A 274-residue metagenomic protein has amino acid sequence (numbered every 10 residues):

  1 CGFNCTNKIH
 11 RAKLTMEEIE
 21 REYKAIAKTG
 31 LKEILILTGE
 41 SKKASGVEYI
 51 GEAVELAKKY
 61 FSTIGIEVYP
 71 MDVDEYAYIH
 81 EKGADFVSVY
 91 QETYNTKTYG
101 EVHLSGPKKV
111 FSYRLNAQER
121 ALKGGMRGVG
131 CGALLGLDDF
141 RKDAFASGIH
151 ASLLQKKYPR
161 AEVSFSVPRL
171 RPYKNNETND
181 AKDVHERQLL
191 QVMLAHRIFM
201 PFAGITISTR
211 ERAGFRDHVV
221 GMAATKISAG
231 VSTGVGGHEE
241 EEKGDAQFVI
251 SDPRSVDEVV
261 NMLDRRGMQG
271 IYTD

Functional and structural regions predicted by a protein language model:
C1, I36, V89, A121 (+3 more regions): Conserved, mostly hydrophobic/aromatic
C1-E18: Canonical Radical SAM [4Fe-4S] cluster-binding loop centered on the CxxxCxxC motif and its immediate flanking residues
E17-K28, A117-E119: Short, charged beta->alpha transition segments
K28-A117, G128, L137, R160-A161 (+2 more regions): Conserved SAM/AdoMet-binding glycine-rich loop
I34, S41-A44, I64-E67, M71 (+3 more regions): Conserved strand-turn element in the central/C-terminal portion of the radical SAM core barrel that lines
D72-E81, R127, L137-L153, R212-M222: Catalytic cores of alpha/beta
H80-F86, G125-R127, P201, G221-S228: Glycine-enriched alpha-helix->loop->beta-strand junction motifs that scaffold or abut catalytic
F145, K156-D274: Auxiliary Fe-S-binding modules of radical SAM enzymes
